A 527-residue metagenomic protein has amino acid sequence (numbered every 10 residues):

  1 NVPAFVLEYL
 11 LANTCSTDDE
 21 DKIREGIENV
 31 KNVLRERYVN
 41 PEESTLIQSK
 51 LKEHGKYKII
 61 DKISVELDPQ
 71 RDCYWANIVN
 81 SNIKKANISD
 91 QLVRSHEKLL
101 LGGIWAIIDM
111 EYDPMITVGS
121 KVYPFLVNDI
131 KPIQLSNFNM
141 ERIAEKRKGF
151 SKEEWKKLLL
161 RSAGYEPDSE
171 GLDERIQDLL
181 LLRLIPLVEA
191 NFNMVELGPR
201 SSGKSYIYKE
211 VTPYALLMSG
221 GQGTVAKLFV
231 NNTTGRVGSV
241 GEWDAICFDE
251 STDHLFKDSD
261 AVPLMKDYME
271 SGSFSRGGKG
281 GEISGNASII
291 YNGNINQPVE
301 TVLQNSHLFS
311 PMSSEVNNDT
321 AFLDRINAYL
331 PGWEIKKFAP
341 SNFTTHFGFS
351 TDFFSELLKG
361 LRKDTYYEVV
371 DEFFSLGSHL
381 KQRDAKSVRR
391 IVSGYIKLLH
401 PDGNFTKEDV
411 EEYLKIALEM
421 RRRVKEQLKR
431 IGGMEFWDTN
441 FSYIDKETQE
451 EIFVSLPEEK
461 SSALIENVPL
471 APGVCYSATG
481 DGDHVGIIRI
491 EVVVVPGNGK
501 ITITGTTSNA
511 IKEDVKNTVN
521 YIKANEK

Functional and structural regions predicted by a protein language model:
N1-E166: Extended, charged/polar low-complexity intrinsically disordered regions
S151, W155, K257, A261 (+8 more regions): Helical mechanochemical/support elements of P-loop NTPase systems and associated helical scaffolds
S162-E166, Y268-G272, I295, Y329-W333 (+8 more regions): Conserved, well-folded catalytic cores of nucleic-acid-processing and energy-transducing macromolecular machines
E166-T301, S306-S310, A321-D324, I444-E458: Conserved ASCE/P-loop NTPase catalytic core
D249-E250, Y291-G293, L330-G332, E491-P496 (+1 more regions): Flexible glycine-/small-residue-rich
G281-I289, N294-L399: Phosphate-sensing "switch" segment of ASCE/P-loop ATPases
P340-N342, E368-Y443, E450-N467: C-terminal helical "lid" subdomain and adjoining coupling/linker elements of P-loop NTPases
L456-K527: Conserved P-loop NTPase/AAA+ ATPase motor core
